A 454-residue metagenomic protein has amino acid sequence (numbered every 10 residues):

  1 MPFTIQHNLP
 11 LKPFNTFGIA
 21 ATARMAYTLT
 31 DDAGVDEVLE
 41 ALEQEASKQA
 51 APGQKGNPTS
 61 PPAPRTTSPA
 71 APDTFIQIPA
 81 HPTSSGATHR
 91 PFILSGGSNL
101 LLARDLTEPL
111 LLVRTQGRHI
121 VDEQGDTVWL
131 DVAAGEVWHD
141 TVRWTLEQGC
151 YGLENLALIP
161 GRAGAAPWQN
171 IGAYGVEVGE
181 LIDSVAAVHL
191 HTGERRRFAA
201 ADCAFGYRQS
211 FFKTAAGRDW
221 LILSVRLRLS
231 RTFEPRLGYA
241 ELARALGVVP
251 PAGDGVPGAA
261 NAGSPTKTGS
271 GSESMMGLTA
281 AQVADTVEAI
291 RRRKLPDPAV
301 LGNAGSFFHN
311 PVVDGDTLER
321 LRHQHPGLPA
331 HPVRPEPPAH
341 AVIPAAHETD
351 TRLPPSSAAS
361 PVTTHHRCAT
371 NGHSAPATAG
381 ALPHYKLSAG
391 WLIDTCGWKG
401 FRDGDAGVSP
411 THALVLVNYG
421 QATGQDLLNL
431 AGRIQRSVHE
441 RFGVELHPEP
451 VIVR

Functional and structural regions predicted by a protein language model:
P2-N8, K12-V185, H189-H191: Anion-binding (especially nucleotide phosphate/pyrophosphate-binding) glycine-rich loop and adjoining beta-alpha core
I5-N8, K12-G18, R195-L416, Q421-G424 (+2 more regions): Phosphate/pyrophosphate- and phosphate-bearing ligand-binding catalytic cores of soluble enzymes
D31, G97, G161, G193 (+4 more regions): Residue-level signal for inorganic ion chemistry
Q44-A46, L246, Q435-R441: A common structural junction motif
V142, A389, Q435: Generic structural marker for isolated residues within well-ordered, non-membrane alpha-helices of soluble domains
C150, Q425-L427: Beta-rich strand-turn-strand
